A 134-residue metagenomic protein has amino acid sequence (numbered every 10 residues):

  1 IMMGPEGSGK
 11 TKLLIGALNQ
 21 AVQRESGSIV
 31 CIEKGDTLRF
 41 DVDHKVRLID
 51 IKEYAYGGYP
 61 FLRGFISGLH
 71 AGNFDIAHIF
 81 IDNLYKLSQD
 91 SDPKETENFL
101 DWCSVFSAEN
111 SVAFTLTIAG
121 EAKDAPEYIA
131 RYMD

Functional and structural regions predicted by a protein language model:
I1-G68, A125-E127: Conserved P-loop
V22, H70, S104-S107: Conserved ATPase "switch" residues in P-loop NTPase domains
G72-D75: N-terminal targeting/trafficking signals and adjacent low-complexity tails
I81-D134: Replace "adjacent to P-loop NTPase cores in ATP/GTP-dependent enzymes" with "adjacent to NTP-binding cores
